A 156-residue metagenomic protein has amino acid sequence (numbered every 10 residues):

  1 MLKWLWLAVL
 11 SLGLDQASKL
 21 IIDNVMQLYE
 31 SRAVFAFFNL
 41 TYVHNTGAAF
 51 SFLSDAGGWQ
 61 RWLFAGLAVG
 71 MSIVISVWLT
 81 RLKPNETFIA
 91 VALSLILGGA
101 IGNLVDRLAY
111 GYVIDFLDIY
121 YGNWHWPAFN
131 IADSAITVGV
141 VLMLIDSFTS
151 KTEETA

Functional and structural regions predicted by a protein language model:
M1-A156: Alpha-helical transmembrane bundles and membrane-interface segments of multipass inner-membrane proteins
